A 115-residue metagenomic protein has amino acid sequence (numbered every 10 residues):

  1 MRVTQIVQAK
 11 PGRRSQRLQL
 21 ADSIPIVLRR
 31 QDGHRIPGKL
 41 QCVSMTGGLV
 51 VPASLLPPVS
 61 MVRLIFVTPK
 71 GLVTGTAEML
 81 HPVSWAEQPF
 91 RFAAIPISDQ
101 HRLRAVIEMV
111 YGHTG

Functional and structural regions predicted by a protein language model:
M1-V43, R104-G115: N-terminal helix initiation/capping motif
I24-P58, R63, E87-P89: Short strand-loop-strand
G38-K39, G75-L80: Short beta-strand-centered aromatic/proline hotspots
V43, L80-P82, I95: Residue-level recognition of beta-strand microenvironments
P52, F66, A77, F92-A94: Residue-level recognition of conserved beta-strand positions in structured domain cores
S54-P58, F90-E108: Short solvent-exposed strand/turn elements
T68-L72: Short, charged beta-turn/beta-strand-edge "cap" motif at the junction between a beta-strand and an adjacent loop
T74, W85-E87: Short edge beta-strand segments in beta-sheet-rich domains
